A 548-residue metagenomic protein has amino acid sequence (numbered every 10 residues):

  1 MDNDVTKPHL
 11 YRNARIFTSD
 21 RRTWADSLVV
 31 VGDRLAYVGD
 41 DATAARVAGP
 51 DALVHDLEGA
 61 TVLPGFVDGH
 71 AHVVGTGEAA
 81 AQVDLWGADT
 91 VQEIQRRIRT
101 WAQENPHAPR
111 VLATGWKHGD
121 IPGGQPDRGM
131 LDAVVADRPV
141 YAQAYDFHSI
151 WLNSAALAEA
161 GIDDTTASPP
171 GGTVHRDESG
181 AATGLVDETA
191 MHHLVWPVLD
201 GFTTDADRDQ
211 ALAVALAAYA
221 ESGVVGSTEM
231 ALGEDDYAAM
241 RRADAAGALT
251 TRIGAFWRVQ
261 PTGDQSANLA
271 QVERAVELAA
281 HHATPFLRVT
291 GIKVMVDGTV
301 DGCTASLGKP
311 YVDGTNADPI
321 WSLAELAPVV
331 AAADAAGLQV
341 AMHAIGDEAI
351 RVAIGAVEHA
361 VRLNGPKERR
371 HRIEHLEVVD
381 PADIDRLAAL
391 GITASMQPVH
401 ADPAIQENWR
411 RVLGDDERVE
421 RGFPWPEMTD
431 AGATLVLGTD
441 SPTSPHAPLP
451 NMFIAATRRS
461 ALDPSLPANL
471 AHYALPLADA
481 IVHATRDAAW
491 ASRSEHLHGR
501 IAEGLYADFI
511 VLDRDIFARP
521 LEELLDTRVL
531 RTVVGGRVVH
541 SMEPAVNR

Functional and structural regions predicted by a protein language model:
D4-R12, F17-Q271, T290, V294-I345 (+8 more regions): Divalent metal-binding segments
A36-Y37, R531, H540: A structural microfeature
A243-G247, A275-T284, P366, L387-A389: Acidic (Asp/Glu)-rich catalytic clusters
G263-A267, Q271, A404-N408, P464 (+1 more regions): Short, charged, surface-exposed secondary-structure boundary motifs
A331-A341, I345-H371, L376, P381-D385 (+2 more regions): His/Asp/Glu-enriched, well-ordered alpha-helical/loop segment that forms or immediately abuts the divalent-metal
A382-D383, H540-M542, N547: Short acidic, Gly/Pro-enriched loop/turn segments at secondary-structure junctions
I516-E523: Short, Lys/Arg- and Gly-enriched loop/turn segments at beta-strand edges
